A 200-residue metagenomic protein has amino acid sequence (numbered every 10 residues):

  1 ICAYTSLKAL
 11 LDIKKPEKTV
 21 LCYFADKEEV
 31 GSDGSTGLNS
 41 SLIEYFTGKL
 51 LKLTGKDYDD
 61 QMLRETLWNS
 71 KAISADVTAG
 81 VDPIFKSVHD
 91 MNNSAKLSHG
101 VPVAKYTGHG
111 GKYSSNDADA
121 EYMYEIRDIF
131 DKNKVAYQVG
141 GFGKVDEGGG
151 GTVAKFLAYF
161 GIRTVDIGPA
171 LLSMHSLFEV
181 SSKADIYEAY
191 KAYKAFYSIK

Functional and structural regions predicted by a protein language model:
I1-T5, Y122, R163, D185 (+1 more regions): Catalytic-loop motifs flanking and including active-site residues across diverse enzymes
A3, L7, D12, V145-V153: Conserved alpha/beta core surface patches that mediate binding of polyanionic ligands
Y4-A95: Acidic/histidine-rich catalytic neighborhood of metal-dependent amide-processing enzymes
K8-F24, P169-K200: His/Asp/Glu-rich mid-to-C-terminal helical/loop segments that flank catalytic regions of hydrolases
I13-K14, T47-Y58, V81-D82, R127-F130 (+3 more regions): Structural signal for hydrophobic packing residues in well-ordered secondary-structure cores of soluble enzyme domains
S32-S40, K112, N116, G143 (+2 more regions): Hydrophobic alpha-helical scaffolding
T78-F85, H89-S176: Active-site-adjacent substrate-binding region of metalloamidase/peptidase-like peptide-processing proteins
